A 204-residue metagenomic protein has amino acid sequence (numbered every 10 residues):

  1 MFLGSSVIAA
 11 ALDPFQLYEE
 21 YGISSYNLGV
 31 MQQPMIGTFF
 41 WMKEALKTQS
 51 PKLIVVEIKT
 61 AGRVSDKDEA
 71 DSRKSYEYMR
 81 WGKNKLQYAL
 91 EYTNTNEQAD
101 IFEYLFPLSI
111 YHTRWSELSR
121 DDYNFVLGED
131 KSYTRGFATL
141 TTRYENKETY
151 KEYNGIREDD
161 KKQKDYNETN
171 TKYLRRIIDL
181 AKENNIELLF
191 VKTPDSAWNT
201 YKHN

Functional and structural regions predicted by a protein language model:
L3, V7-Y92: Membrane-embedded segments
S5, T169, K202-H203: Short amphipathic alpha-helical interaction segments
E20-S24, N154-K161, K192: Acidic/histidine-rich, surface-exposed loop or edge segments in extracytoplasmic proteins
G22, N185-E187: A generic structural signal for alpha->beta connector loops
L53, E187-L189: Structural motif
K59, K192-P194: Short, well-ordered beta-to-alpha junction loops that form the rim of enzyme active sites and present histidine/acidic
D71-N184: Secreted/periplasmic serine-hydrolase-like ester/acetyl group-modifying domain
D195-N204: Substrate-gating cap/lid alpha-helix
